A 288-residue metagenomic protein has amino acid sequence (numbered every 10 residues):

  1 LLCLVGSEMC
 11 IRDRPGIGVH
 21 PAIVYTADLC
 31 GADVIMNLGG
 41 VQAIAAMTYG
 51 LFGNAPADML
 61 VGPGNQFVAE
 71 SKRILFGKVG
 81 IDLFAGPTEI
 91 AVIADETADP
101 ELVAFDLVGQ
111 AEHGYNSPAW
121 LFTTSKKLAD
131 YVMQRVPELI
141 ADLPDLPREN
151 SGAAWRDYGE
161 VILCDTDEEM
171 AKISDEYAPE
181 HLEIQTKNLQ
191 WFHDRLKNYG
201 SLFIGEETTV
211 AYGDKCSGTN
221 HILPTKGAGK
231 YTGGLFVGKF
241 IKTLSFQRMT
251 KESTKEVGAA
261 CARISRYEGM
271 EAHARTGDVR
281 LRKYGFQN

Functional and structural regions predicted by a protein language model:
L1-G6, I11: Single conserved hydrophobic/aromatic residue that forms the stacking wall/gate of nucleotide- or nucleobase-binding
G16-H20, L38-A46, L189: Short acidic loop-to-helix transition motifs that present clustered carboxylates
I17-C30: Active-site-proximal loop->helix
L29-P118: Conserved NAD(P)+-binding/catalytic subdomain of aldehyde/semialdehyde dehydrogenases
A57, G80, S117-F122, D142-A154 (+3 more regions): Flexible, glycine/charged-enriched surface loops at secondary-structure junctions
V61-P63, L83-A94, L107-M133, S151-I162 (+2 more regions): Short loop-to-beta-strand entry elements in the cores of soluble alpha/beta enzymes
D175-N288: C-terminal core of ALDH-fold dehydrogenases
